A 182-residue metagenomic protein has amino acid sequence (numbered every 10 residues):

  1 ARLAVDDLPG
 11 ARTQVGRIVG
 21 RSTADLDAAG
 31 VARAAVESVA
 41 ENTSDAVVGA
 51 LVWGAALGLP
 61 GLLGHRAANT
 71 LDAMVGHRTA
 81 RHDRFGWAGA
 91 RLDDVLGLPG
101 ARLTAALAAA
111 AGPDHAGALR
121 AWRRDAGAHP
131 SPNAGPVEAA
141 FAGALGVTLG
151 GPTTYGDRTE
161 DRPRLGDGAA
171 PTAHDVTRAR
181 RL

Functional and structural regions predicted by a protein language model:
A1-L63, A68-L71, G76-L182: Hydrophobic alpha-helical transmembrane segments
